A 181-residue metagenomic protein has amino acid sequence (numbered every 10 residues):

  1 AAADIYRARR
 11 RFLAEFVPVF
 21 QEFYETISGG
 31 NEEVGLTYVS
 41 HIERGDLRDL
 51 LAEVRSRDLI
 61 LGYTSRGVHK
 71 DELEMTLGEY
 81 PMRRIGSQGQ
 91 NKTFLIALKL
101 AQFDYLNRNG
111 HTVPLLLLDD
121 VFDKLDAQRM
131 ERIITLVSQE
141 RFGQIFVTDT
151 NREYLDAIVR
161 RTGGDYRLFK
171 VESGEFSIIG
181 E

Functional and structural regions predicted by a protein language model:
D4-L115, K124, Q128, R132-Q144 (+2 more regions): Conserved NTPase motor "head" modules and their coupling/switch loops across ABC/AAA+ ATPases, GTPases, and GHKL ATPases
D119-V121: Walker B catalytic acidic pair
T148-T150: H-loop (His-switch) motif in ABC-type P-loop NTPases
